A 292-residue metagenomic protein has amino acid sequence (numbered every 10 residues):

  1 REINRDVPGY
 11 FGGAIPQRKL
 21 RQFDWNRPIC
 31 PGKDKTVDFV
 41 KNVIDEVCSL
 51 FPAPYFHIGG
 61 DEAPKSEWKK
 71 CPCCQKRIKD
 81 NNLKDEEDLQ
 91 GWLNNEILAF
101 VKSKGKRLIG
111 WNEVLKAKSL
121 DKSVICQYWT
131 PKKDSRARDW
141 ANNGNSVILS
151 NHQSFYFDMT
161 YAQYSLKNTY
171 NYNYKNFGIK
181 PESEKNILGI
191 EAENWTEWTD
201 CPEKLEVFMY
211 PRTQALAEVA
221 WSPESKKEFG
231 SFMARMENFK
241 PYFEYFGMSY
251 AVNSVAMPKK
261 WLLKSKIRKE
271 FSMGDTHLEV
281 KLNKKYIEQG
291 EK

Functional and structural regions predicted by a protein language model:
R1, S49-Y55, N168-Y172: Short, mixed-charge, low-aromatic patches
R1-D38, S66-E87, G91: Aromatic- and acidic-residue-enriched carbohydrate-binding clefts of CAZyme catalytic domains
E2, P52, I97, S146 (+1 more regions): Domain-wide signal for the mature, well-folded portions of proteins, strongly enriched in nucleus-encoded organellar
W25-G32, A53, K65-K70, Y161-Q163 (+1 more regions): Short, exposed beta-strand "edge-strand" segments with a Pro/Gly-rich flavor and a Y/T-containing core
C30-V47, I148-Y161: Charged, low-complexity, helix/coiled-coil-prone segments
K35-N42, E46, W92, E96 (+4 more regions): Extracytoplasmic/secreted proteins, especially bacterial periplasmic and envelope-associated proteins
K41, D45, S49-F56, G60-A141: Gly/Pro-rich turn-and-neighbor structural signature
R107-E113, K118-V124, T130-G290: Flexible, acidic glycine-rich loops studded with aromatic residues
